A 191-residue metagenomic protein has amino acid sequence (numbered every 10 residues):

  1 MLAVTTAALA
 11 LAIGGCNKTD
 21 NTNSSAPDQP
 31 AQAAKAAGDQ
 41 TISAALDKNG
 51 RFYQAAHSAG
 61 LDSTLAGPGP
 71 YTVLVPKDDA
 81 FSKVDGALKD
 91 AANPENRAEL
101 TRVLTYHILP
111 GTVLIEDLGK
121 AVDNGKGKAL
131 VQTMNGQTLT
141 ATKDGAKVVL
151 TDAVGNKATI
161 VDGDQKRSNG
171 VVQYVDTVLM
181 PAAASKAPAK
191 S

Functional and structural regions predicted by a protein language model:
L2-T5, C16-S191: Mature, structured domains of secreted/extracytosolic soluble proteins
L11-G15: C-terminal motif of bacterial Sec signal peptides marking the signal peptidase cleavage site
